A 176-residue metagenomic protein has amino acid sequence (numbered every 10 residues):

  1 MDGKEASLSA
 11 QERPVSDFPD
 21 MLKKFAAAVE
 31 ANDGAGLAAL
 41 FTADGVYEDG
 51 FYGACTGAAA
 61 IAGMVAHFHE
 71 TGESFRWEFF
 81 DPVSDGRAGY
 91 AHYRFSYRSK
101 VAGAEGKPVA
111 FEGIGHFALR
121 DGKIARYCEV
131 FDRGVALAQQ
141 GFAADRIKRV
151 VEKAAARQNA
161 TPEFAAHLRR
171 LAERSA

Functional and structural regions predicted by a protein language model:
D2-R13, A66-A176: A beta-strand edge to alpha-helix "cap/lid" segment located at domain peripheries
S7, F18, Y47-G50: A short, mixed-charge helix-start or loop-turn motif at secondary-structure junctions
A10-P14, P19-L40: Short acidic-aromatic low-complexity motifs
L22-F25, V29, F41, V65 (+2 more regions): Hydrophobic alpha-helical core bundles mediating ligand binding, dimerization, or RNAP-core interactions
K23-A26, C55-A66, H167-L171: Short N-terminal helix-initiation segments at or just after the protein's N-terminus
F25, L37-A38, G45, G57 (+4 more regions): Hydrophobic pocket/interface hotspot
G34-R87: A solvent-exposed, acidic/Ser-Thr-rich amphipathic alpha-helical stretch
